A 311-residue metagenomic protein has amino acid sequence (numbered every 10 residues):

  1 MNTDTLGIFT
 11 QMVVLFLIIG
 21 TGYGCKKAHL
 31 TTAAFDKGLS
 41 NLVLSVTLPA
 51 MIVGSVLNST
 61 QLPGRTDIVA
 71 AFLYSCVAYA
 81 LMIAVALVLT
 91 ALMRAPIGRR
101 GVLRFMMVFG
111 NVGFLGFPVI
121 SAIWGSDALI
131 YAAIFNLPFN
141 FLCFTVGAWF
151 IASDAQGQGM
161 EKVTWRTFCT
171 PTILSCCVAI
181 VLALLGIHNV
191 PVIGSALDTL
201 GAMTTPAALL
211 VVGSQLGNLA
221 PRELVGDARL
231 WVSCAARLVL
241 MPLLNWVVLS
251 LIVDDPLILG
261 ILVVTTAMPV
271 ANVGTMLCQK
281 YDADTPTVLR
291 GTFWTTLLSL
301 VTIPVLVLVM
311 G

Functional and structural regions predicted by a protein language model:
M1-G311: Alpha-helical transmembrane segments of multi-pass small-molecule/ion transporters
